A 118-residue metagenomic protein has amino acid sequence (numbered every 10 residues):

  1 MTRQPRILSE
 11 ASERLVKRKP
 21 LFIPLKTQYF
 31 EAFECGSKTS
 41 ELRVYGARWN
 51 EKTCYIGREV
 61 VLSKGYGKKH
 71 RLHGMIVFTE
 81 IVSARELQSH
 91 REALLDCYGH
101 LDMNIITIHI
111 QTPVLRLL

Functional and structural regions predicted by a protein language model:
T2-L118: Structured alpha/beta reader/binder surfaces that contact nucleic acids or chromatin modification marks
